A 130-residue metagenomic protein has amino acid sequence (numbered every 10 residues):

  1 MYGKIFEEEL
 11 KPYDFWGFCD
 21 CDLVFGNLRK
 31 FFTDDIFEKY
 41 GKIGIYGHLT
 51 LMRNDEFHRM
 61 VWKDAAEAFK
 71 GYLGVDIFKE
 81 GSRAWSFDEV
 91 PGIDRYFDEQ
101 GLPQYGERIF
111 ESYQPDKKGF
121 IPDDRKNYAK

Functional and structural regions predicted by a protein language model:
Y2-G44: GT-A fold catalytic core of metal-dependent nucleotide-sugar glycosyltransferases, centered on the diacidic
Y13, H58-K63: Substrate-binding/catalytic groove segments of enzymes that remodel or degrade extracellular structural polymers
G17, N54-D55, G101: Helix N-terminus capping/helix-initiation residues
L23-F25, D55-H58: Short, solvent-exposed loop/turn segments at secondary-structure junctions
H48-E56: Short glycine- and hydrophobic/aromatic-rich loop-to-beta-strand nucleating segment in the catalytic cores
V61-K130: Catalytic core and acceptor-binding pocket of nucleotide-sugar-dependent glycosyltransferases
